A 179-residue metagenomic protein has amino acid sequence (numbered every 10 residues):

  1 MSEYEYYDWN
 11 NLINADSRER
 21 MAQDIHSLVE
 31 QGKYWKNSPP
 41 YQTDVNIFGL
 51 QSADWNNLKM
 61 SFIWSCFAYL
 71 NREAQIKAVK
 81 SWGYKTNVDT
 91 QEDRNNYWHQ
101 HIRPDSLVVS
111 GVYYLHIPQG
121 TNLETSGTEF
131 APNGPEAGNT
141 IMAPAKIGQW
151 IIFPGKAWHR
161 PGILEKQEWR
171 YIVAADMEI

Functional and structural regions predicted by a protein language model:
M1-Q75, V79, N95: Non-heme Fe(II)/2-oxoglutarate
E3-Y6, V108, R170-I172: Short hydrophobic/aromatic beta-strand or adjacent loop that forms the aromatic wall/cage of a ligand/substrate-binding
H26, H116, E178: Residue-level marker of positions within ordered structural domains that often coincide with functionally constrained
P39, F48, M142, K166-Q167: A hydrophobic alpha-helix/topogenic segment detector that preferentially activates on transmembrane helices
T43, S81-G83, V173: Generic structural hydrophobic/aromatic packing signal, biased to beta-strands
D44, Y97-H99, A174: Intrinsically disordered, low-complexity peptide-like regions
R72-G155, R160-I163, W169: Catalytic core of non-heme Fe(II) oxygenases with the double-stranded beta-helix
E129, A175-I179: Double-stranded beta-helix
